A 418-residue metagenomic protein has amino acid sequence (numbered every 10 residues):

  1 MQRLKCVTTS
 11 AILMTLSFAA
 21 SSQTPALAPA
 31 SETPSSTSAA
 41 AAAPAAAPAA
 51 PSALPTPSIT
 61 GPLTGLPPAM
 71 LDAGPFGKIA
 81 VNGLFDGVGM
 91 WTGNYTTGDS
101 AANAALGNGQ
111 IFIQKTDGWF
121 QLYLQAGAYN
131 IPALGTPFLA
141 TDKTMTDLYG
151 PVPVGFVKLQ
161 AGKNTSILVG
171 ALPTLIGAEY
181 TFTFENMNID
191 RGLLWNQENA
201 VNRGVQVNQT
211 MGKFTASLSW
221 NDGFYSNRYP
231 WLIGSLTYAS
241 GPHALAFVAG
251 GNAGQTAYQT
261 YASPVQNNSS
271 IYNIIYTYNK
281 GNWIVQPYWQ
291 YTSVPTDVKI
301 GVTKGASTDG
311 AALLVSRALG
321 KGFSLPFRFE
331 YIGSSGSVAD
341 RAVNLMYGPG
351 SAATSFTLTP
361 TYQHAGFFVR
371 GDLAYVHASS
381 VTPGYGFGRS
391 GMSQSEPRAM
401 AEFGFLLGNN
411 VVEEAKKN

Functional and structural regions predicted by a protein language model:
Q2-G93, E402-L407, V411-N418: N-terminal periplasmic/intermembrane-space "pro-region" immediately following the signal or transit peptide
P34-A39, P230-L232, S270-Y272, P397: Short beta-strand micro-motifs in enzyme catalytic cores
L54-T56, Y95-G98, G135, T141-L148 (+3 more regions): Outer-membrane beta-barrel pore domains
G65, L106, V152, G310 (+1 more regions): Short, conserved clusters of charged catalytic residues that mark active-site and nucleotide-handling motifs
P68-I233, T237-L245, R317-L319, P326 (+1 more regions): Outer membrane beta-barrel
V169, V248, T256-Y258: Short glycine/acidic-rich loop motifs that flank beta-strands on beta-rich extracellular proteins
N227-Y229, T256, T296: Extracytoplasmic/secreted cell-surface and envelope-processing proteins
